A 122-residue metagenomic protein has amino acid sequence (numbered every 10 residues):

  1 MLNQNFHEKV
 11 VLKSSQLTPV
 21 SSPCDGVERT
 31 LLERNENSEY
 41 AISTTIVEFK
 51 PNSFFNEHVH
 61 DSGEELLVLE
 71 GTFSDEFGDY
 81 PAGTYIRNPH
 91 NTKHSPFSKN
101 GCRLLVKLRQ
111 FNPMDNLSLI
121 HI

Functional and structural regions predicted by a protein language model:
S15-E39: N-terminal first-folded block
S21, T45, N56-H60, F77-G78 (+1 more regions): Short histidine-centered beta-strand/loop micro-motifs that create catalytic or ligand/metal-coordination sites
T30-E36, S43-H60, P89-N91: Conserved short histidine dyad/triad with adjacent acidic residue
P51, H60-D75: Glycine- and acidic-residue-biased ligand/ion/polar-headgroup-sensing regions
D79, H90-M114: Ligand-binding loop in jelly-roll beta-barrel domains
I120-I122: Conserved small/polar residues in nucleotide/adenosyl-binding loops
